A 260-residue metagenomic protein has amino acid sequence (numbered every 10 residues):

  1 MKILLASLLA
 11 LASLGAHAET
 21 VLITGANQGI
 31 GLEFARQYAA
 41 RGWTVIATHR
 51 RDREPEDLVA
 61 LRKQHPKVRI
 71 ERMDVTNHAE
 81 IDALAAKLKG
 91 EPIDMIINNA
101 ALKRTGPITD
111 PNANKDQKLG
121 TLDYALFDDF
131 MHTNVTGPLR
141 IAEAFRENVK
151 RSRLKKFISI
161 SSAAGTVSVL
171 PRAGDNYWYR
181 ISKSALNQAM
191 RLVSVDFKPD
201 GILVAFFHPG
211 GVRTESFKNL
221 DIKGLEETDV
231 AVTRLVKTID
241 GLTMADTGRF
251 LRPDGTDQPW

Functional and structural regions predicted by a protein language model:
I23-T24, N98, K156-G165, L203-H208: Structural signature of the Rossmann-like NAD(P)-dependent dehydrogenase/reductase core
N27: Conserved glycine-rich cofactor-binding loop
G31-L32: N-terminal Rossmann-fold NAD(P) dinucleotide-binding loop
R41-E56: Conserved glycine-rich Rossmann-like NAD(P)H-binding loop of the short-chain dehydrogenase/reductase
R62-A79: Rossmann-fold cofactor-recognition segment
T76-E91: Conserved Rossmann-fold cofactor-binding substructure of NAD(P)-dependent oxidoreductases
A101-M131, T136, R140, K150-K198: Catalytic loop of short-chain dehydrogenase/reductase
P199, F206-P209, T214, K218-W260: C-terminal helical subdomain
